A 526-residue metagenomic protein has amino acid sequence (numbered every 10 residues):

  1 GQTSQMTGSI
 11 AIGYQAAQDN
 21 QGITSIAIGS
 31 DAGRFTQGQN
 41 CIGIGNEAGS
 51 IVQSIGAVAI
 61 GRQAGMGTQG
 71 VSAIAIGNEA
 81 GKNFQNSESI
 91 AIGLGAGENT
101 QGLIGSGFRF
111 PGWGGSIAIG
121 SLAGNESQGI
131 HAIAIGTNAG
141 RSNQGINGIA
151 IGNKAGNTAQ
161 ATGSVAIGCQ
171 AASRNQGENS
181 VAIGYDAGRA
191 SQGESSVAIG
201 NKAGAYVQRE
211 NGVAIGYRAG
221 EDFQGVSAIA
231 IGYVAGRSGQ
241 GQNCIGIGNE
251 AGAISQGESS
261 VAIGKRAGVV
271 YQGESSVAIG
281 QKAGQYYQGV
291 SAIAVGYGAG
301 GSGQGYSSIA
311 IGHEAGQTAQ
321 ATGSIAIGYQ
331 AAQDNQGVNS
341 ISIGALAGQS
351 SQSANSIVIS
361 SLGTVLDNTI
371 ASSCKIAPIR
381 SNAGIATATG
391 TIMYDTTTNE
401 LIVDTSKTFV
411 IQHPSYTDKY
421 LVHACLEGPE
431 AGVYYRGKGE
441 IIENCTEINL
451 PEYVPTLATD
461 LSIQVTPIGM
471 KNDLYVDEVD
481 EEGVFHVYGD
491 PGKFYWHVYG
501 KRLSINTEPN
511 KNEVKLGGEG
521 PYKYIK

Functional and structural regions predicted by a protein language model:
G1-V403: Glycine- and small/polar-enriched repetitive beta-structure motifs of secreted/surface proteins
D395-K526: Extracellular receptor-binding modules and their adjoining Ser/Thr/Gly/Asp/Asn-rich linkers
